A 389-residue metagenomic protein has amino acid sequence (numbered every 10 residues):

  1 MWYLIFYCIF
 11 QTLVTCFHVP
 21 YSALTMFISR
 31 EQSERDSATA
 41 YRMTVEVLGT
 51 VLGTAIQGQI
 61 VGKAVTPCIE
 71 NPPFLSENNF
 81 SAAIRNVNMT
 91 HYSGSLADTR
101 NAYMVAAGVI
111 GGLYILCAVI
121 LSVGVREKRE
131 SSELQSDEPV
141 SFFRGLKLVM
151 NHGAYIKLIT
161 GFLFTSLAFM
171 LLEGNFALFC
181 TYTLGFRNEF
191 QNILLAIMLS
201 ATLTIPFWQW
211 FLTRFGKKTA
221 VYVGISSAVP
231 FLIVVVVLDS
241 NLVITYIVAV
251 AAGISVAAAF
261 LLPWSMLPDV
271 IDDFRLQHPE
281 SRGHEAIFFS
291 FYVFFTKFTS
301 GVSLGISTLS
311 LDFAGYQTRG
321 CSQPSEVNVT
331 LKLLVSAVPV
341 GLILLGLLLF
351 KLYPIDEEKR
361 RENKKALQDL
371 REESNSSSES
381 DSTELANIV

Functional and structural regions predicted by a protein language model:
M1-C8, T12, C16-A177, T181-F186 (+3 more regions): Intracellular loop-helix junctions on the cytosolic face of multi-pass helical membrane proteins
M1-Y7, T15, V236-A249, S255-S265: Helix-loop junctions at membrane interfaces in 12-TM secondary transporters
A40, R187-L195, S290: Small-residue hotspots at the loop-to-helix junctions and early N-terminal turns of transmembrane alpha-helices
V47, V51, M198-P206, L261 (+2 more regions): Residue-level signature of mid-helix packing/kink "hotspots" within the transmembrane helices of 12-pass Major
I110, N192-A201, T296, L342: Transmembrane alpha-helical segments of major facilitator superfamily
C117, L203-T219: Helix-to-loop junctions at the C-terminal end of transmembrane segments in multipass secondary transporters
T219-V234: Structural signature of the two symmetry-related core transmembrane helices
E280-F313: A late C-terminal transmembrane helix in Major Facilitator Superfamily
